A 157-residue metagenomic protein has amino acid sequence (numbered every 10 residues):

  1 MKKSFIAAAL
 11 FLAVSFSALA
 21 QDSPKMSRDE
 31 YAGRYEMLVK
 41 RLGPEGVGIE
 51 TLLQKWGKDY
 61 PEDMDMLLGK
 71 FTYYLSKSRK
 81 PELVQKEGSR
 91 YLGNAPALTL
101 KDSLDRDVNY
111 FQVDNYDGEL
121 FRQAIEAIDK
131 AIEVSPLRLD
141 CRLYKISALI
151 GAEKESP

Functional and structural regions predicted by a protein language model:
M1-R28: Bacterial Sec-dependent N-terminal signal peptides
A18-E50, G57, L83-L98: Sec-dependent signal peptide cleavage junction
D29, Y73-K130, V134-L137, Y144 (+1 more regions): Short coil/linker segments at helix-helix boundaries
R34-L38, W56, K70, K77 (+1 more regions): Structural register within alpha-helical repeat arrays
K40, K55-D59, E126-E133: Conserved structural position within tetratricopeptide repeats
G46-Q54, R122-D129: Repeat-mediated protein-protein interaction surfaces in helical alpha-solenoids
D63-M66, P136-C141: Residue-level recognition of tetratricopeptide repeat
